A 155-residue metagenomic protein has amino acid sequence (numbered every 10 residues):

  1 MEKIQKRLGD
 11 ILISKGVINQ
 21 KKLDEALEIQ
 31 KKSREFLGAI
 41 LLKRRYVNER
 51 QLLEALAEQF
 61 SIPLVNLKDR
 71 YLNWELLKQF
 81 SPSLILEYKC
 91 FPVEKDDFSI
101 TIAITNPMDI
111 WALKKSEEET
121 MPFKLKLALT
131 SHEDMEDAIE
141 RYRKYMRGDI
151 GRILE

Functional and structural regions predicted by a protein language model:
M1-E155: N-terminal, intrinsically disordered, highly charged
